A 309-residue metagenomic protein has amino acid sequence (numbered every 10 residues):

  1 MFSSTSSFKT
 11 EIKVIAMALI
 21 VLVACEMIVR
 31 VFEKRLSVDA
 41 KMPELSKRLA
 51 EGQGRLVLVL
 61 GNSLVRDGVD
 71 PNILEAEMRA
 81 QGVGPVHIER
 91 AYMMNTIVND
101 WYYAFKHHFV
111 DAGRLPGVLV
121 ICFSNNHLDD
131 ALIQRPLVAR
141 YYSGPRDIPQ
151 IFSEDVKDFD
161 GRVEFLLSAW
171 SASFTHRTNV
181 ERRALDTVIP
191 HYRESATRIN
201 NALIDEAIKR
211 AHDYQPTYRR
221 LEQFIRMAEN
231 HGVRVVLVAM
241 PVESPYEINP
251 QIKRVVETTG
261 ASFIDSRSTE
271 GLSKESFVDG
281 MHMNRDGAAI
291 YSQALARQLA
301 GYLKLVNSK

Functional and structural regions predicted by a protein language model:
M1-K9: N-terminal Lys/Arg-rich, disordered targeting/topogenic segments
K13-R30: Hydrophobic membrane-insertion alpha-helices, especially the h-region of bacterial N-terminal signal peptides
F32-Q53: Alpha-helical transmembrane signal-anchor/signal-peptide segments
G54-L56, R114-V118, N230-V235, T259: Loop/turn elements at helix/coil->beta-strand transitions in domains of secreted/extracellular proteins
L60, L64-I151: Membrane-embedded segments
D67, N95-D100, D213-Q215, P241-I248: Acidic-and-aromatic substrate-binding clefts and catalytic sites of carbohydrate-active enzymes
C122-N125, L132-G232: Secreted/periplasmic serine-hydrolase-like ester/acetyl group-modifying domain
P250-K309: C-terminal regions of proteins
